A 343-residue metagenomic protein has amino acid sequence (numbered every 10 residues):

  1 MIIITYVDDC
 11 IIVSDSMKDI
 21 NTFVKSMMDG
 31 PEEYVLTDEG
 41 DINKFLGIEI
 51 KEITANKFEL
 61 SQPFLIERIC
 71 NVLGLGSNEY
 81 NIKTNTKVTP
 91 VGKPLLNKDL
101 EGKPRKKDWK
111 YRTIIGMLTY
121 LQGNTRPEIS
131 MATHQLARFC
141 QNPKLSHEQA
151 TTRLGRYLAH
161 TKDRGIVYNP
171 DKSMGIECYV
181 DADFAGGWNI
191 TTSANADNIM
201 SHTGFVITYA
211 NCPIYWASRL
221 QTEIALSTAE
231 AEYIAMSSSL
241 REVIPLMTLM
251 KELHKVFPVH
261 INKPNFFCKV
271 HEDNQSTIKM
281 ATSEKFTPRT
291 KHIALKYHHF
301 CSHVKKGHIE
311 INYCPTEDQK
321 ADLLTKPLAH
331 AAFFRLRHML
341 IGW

Functional and structural regions predicted by a protein language model:
M1-I2, Y6-V7, K57, L65-W343: Divalent metal-binding acidic/histidine catalytic loops
I11-L73, A159-T161, N169, L253-P258 (+1 more regions): Polymerase palm active-site segment centered on the conserved acidic dipeptide of motif C
